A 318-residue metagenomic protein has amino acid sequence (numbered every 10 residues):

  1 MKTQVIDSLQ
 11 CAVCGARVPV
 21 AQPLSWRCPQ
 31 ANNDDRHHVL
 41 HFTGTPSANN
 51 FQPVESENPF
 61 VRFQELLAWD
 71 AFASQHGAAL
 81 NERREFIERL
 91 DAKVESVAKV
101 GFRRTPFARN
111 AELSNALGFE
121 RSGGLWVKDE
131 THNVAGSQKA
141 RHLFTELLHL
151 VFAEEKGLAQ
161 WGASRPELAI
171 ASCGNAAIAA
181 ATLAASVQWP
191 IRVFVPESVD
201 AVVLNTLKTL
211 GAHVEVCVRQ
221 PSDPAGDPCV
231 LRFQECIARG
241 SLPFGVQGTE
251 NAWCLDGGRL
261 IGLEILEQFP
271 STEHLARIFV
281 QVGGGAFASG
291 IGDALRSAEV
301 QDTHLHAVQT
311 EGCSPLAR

Functional and structural regions predicted by a protein language model:
M1-R318: PLP-dependent amino-acid enzyme catalytic core
